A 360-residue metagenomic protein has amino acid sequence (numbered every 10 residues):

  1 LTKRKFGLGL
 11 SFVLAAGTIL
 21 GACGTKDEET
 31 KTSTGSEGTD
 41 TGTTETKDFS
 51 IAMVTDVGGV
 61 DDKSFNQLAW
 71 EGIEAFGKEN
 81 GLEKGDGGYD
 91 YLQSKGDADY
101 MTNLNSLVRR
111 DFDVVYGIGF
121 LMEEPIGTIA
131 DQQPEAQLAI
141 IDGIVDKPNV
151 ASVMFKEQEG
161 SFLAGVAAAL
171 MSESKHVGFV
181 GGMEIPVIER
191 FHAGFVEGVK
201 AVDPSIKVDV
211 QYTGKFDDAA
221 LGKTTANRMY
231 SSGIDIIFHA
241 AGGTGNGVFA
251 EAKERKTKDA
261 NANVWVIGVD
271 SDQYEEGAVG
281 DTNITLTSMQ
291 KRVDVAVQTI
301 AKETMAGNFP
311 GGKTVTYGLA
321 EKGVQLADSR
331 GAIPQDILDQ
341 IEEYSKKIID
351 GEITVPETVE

Functional and structural regions predicted by a protein language model:
L1-S11: Bacterial Sec-dependent N-terminal signal peptides
V13-G17: Alpha-helical transmembrane segments
T18-A22: C-terminal motif of bacterial Sec signal peptides marking the signal peptidase cleavage site
T25-E360: A residue-level marker of the well-folded mature domains of exported/periplasmic proteins
